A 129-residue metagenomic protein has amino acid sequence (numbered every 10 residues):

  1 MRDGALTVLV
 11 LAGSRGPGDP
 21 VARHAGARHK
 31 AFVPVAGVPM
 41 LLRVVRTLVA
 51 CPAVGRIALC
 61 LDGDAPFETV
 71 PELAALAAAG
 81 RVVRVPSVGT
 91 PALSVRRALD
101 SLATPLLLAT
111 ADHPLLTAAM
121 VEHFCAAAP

Functional and structural regions predicted by a protein language model:
M1-G26: N-terminal nucleotide-binding beta1-loop-alpha1 segment
A25-V44: Short catalytic helix/loop segments, enriched in acidic residues and glycine and frequently bearing histidine
R46-V54: Short, acidic, metal-binding catalytic loop of nucleotide-sugar glycosyltransferases
D64-V70: Short, charged/polar "capping" segments at the starts of alpha-helices and the immediately preceding loops
A75-L93: Conserved donor nucleotide-binding strand/loop of the catalytic core
R96-P105: Active-site nucleotide-sugar/metal-binding loop of Leloir-type enzymes
A109-A111: Active-site acidic Asp-centered loop
L116-P129: Conserved donor-nucleotide/metal-binding helix-loop-beta segment in metal-dependent transferases, i.e., the alpha-helix
